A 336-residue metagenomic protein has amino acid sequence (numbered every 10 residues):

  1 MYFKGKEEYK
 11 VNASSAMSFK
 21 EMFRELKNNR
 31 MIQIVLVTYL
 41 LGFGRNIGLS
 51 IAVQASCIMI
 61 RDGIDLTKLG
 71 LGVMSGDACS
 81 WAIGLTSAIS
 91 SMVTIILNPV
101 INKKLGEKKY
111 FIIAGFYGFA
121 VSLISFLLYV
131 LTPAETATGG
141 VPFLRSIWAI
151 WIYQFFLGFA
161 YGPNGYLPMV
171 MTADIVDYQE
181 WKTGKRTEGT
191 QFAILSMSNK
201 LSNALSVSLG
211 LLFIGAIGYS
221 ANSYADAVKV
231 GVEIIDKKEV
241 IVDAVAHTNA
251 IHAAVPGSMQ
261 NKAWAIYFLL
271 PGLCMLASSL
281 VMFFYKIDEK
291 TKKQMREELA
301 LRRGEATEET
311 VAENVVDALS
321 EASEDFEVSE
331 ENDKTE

Functional and structural regions predicted by a protein language model:
M1-L319, F326-D333: Membrane-embedded alpha-helical bundles of multi-pass transporters/translocases, especially carrier/permease families
